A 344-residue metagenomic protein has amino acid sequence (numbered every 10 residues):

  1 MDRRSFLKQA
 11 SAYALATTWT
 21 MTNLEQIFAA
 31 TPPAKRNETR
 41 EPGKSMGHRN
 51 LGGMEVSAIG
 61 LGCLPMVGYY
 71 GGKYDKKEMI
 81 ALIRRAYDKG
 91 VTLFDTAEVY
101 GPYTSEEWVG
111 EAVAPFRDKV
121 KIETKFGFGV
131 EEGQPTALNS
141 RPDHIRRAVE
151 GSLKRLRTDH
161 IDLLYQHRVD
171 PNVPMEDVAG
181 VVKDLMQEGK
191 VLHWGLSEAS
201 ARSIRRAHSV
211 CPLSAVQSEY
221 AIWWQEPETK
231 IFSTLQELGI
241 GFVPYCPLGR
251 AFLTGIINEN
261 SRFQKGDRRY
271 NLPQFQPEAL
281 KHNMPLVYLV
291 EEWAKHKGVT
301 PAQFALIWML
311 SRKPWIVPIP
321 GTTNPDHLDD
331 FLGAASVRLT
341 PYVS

Functional and structural regions predicted by a protein language model:
D2-K121: N-terminal binding-site loop/beta-alpha segment at the start of enzyme catalytic domains that lines or forms
R4, E38-E41, V173-S344: Beta/alpha (TIM)-barrel catalytic core signal, keyed to glycine-rich beta->alpha loops juxtaposed to Asp/Glu that bind
V56-G60, L93, K119-E123, H160-L163 (+4 more regions): Structural preference for beta-strand elements that scaffold enzyme active sites
L64, A97-V99, K125-G129, Q166-V169 (+3 more regions): Active-site beta-loop-alpha junctions enriched in small/polar residues
V67-Y70, G129-P135, H327-D330: A short acidic, helix-capping loop that chelates divalent metal ions and anchors anionic groups
K73-A86, R141-K154, R202-I204: Short, acidic/polar
A97-E106, D170-P174, I222-E226: Acidic-and-aromatic substrate-binding clefts and catalytic sites of carbohydrate-active enzymes
K154-P171: Active-site groove signature of glycoside hydrolases
